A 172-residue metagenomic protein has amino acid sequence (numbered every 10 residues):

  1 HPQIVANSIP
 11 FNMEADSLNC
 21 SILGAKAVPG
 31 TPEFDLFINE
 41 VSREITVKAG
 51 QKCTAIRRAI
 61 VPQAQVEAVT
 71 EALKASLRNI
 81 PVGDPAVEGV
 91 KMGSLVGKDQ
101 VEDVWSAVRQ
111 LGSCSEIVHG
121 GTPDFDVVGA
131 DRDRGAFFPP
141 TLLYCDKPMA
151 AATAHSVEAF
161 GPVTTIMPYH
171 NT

Functional and structural regions predicted by a protein language model:
H1-A150, Y169-T172: ALDH superfamily catalytic-core signature
H155-E158: C-terminal lobe/hinge of AMP-binding adenylation domains
P162: Glycine-rich nucleotide-phosphate-binding loops and adjacent flexible coil segments
T165-M167: Active-site donor-binding acidic/aromatic loop of nucleotide-activated sugar and phosphosugar transferases involved
